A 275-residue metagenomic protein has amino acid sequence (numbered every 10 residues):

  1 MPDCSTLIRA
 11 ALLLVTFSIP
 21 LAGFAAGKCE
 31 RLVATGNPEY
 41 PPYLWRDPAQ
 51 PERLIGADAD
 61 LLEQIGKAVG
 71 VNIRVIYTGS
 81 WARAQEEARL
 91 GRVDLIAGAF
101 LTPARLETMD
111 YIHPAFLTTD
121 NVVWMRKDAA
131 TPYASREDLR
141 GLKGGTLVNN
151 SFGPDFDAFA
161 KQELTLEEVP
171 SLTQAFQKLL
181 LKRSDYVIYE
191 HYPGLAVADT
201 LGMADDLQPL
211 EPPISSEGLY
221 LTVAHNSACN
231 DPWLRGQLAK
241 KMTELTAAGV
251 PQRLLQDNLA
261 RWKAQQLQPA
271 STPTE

Functional and structural regions predicted by a protein language model:
A26-F100, E107: Extracytoplasmic small-molecule ligand-binding "clamshell" domains of the periplasmic binding protein/Venus flytrap
E30-P38, I55, S135-N150, T243: Short loop->beta-strand "edge-of-pocket" segments that line small-molecule binding or catalytic clefts across diverse
P38, T118-V122, T200-A239, W262-A270 (+1 more regions): Periplasmic-binding protein-like
A59-A68, N150, T222-R261: Extended ligand-binding regions for polar small-molecule ligands
K67, Y77, A82-D94, Y111 (+4 more regions): Short helices/loops that flank or line small-molecule/ion binding pockets
N72, S151-L166, D205-D206, K240-E275: Ligand-binding clefts/hinges and TM-proximal coupling segments of bilobed small-molecule sensing domains
A82, A99-T108, D157, D185-D206 (+1 more regions): A ligand-binding cleft/hinge motif common to bilobed small-molecule-binding domains
M125-G144, P232: Flexible hinge/capping segments at coil-to-helix
